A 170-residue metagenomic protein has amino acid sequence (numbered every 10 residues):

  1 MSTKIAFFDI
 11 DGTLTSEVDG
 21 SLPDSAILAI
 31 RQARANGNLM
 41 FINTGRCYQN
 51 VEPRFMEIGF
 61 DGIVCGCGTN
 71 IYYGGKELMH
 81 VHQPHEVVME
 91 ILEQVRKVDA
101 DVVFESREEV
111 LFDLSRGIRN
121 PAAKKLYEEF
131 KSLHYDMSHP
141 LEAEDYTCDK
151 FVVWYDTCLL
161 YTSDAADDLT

Functional and structural regions predicted by a protein language model:
M1-T3, G37, D99, C148: A general structural motif
K4-E17: Asp-based phosphoryl-transfer active-site loop
V18-L22, K76-M79: Short, solvent-exposed loop/turn segments at secondary-structure boundaries
I27-A122: Active-site phosphate-binding/coordination module
N120-M137: Acidic, His- and aromatic-enriched active-site or binding-groove loops in soluble protein domains that engage sugars
P140-L160: Hydrophobic, aromatic-enriched interface-forming segments
Y161-T170: Single conserved hydrophobic/aromatic residue that forms the stacking wall/gate of nucleotide- or nucleobase-binding
